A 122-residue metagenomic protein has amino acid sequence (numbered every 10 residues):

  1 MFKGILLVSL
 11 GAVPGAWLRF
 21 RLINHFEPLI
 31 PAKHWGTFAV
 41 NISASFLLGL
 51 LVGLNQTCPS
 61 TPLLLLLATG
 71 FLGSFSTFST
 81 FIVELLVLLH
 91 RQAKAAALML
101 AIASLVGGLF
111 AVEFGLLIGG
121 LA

Functional and structural regions predicted by a protein language model:
M1-A122: Membrane-interface helix-loop junctions in multi-pass transporters/channels
